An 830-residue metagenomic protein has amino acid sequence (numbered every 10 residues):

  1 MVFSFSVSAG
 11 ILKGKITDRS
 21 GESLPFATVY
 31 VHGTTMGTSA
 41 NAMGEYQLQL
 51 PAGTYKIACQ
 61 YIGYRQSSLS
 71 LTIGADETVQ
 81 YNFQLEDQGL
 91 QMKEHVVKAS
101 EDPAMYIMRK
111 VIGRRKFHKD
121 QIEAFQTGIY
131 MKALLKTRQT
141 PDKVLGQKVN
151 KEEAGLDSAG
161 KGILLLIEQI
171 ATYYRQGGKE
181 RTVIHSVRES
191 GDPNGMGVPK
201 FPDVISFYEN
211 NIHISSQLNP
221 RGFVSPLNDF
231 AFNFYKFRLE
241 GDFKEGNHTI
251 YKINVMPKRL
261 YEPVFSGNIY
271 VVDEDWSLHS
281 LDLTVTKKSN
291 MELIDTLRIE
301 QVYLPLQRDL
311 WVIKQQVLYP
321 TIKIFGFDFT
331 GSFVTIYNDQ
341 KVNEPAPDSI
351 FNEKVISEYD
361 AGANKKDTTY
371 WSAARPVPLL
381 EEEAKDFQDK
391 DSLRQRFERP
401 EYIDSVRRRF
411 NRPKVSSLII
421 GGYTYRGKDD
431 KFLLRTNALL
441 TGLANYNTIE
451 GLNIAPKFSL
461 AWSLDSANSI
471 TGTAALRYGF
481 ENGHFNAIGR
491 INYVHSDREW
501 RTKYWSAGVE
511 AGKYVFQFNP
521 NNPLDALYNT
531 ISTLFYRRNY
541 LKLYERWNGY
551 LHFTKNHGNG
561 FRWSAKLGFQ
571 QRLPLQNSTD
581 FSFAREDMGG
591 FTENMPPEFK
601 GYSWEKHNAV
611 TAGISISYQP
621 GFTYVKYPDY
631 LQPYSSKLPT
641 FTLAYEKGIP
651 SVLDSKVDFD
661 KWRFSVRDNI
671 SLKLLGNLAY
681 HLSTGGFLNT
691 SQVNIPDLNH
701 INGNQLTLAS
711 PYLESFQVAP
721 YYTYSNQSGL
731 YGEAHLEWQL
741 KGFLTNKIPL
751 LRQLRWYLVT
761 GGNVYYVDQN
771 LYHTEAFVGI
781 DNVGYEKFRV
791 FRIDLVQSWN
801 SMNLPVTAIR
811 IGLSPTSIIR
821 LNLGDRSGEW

Functional and structural regions predicted by a protein language model:
G10-L24: Structural motif
V31-H32, A58-S70: A short, solvent-exposed loop/turn motif at the edges and junctions of modular extracellular/periplasmic domains
T34-E45: Short, acidic Ser/Thr/Gly-rich low-complexity loop/linker segments typical of extracellular and cell-surface proteins
V96-I250, M256-V264, F325-A438, G442-N445 (+5 more regions): Structured extracytoplasmic
V97, D282-K287, L433-Y446, K457 (+10 more regions): Transmembrane beta-strand segments that form the barrel wall of outer-membrane beta-barrel proteins
K119-Q121, P413-S416, Y425-R435, T448 (+9 more regions): Short loop/turn motifs that connect adjacent beta-strands in outer-membrane beta-barrel proteins
E450-I454, G483-A487, E545-G549, K606-A612 (+5 more regions): Residues that define the transmembrane beta-barrel architecture of outer-membrane proteins
Y504-L527, I531-Y544, G601-Y602, T640-K747: C-terminal outer-membrane beta-barrel translocator/porin domains of Gram-negative envelope proteins and their
